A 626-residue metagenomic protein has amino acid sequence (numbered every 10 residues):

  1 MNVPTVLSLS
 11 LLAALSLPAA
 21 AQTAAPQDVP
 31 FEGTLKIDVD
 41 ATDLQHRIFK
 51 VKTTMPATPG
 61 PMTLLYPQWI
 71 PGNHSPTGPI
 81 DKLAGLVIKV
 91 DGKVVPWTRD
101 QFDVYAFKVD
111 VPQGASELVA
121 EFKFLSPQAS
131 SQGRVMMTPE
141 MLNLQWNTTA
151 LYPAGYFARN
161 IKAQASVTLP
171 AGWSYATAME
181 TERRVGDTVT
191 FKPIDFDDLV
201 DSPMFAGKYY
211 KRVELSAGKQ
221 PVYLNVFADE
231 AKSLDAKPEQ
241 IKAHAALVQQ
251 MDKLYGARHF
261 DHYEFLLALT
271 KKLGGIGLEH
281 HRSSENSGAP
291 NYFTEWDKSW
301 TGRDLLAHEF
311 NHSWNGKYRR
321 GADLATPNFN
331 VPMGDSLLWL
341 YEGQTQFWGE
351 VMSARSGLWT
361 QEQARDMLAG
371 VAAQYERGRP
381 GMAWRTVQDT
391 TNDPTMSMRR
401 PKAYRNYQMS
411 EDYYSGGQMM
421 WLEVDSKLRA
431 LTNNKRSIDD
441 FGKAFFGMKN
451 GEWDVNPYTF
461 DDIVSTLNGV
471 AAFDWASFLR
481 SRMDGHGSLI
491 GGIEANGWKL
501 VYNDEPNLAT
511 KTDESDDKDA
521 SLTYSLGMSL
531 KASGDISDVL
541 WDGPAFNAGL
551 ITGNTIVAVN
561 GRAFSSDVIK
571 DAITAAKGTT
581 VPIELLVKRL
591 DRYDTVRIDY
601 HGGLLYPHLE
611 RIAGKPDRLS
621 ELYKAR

Functional and structural regions predicted by a protein language model:
M1-A21: Gram-negative bacterial Sec-dependent N-terminal signal peptides
A24-W69: Early extracytoplasmic/domain-onset interaction patches
V29, T42, K52-P56, P71 (+3 more regions): Non-catalytic architectural context of zinc metalloproteases
T34-K36, I48-K52, P61-T63, A106 (+5 more regions): Intrinsic-disorder/low-complexity, polar/charged segments enriched in Ser/Thr/Lys/Arg/Asp/Glu/Gln
T53, V213-L338, Q344, W348: Juxtacatalytic substrate-recognition/specificity segment
W69, P112, K123-L125, P170-G172 (+4 more regions): Solvent-exposed coil/turn segments that connect beta secondary-structure elements in extracytoplasmic/periplasmic
S313, L340-Q361, V371: Extended catalytic-interface subdomain
G349, W359-R626: C-terminal recognition in membrane/secretory proteostasis and scaffolding
